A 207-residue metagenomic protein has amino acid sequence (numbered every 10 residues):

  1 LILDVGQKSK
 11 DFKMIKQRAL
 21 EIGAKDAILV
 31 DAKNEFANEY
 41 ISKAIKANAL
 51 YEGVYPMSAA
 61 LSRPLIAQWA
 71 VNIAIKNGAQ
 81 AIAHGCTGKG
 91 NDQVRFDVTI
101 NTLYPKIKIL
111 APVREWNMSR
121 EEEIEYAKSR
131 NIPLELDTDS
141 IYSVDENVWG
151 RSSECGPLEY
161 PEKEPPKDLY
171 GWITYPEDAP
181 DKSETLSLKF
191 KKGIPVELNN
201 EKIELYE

Functional and structural regions predicted by a protein language model:
L1-E207: Nucleotide-activated chemistry modules centered on ATP-dependent adenylation/adenylyltransferase
